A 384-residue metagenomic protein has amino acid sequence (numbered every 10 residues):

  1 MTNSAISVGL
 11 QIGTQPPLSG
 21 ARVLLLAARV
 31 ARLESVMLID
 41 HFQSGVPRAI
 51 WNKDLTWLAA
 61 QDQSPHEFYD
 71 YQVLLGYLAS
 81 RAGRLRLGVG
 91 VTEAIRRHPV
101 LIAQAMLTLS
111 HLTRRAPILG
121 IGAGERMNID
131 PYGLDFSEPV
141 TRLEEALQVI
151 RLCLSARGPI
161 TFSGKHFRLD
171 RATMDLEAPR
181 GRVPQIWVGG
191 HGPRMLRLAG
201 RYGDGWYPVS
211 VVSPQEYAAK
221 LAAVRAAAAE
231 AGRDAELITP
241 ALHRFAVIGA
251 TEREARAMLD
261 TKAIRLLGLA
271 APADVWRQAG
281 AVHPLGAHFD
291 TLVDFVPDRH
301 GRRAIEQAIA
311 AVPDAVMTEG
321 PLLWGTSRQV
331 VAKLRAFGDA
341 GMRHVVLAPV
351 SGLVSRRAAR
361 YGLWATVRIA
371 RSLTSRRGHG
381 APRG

Functional and structural regions predicted by a protein language model:
M1-L85, V183-P184, A381: N-terminal beta1-alpha1-beta2 module of alpha/beta enzyme domains
T2, R29-V30, L75-R84, M106-P117 (+3 more regions): Acidic (Asp/Glu)-rich catalytic clusters
T2, S137-L176, Q215-A336, S375-G384: An alpha-helical appendage that flanks or caps ligand/catalytic pockets
I6-I12, V36-L38, L87-V89, P117-I121 (+4 more regions): Hydrophobic faces of well-ordered beta-strands that scaffold small-molecule active sites in alpha/beta enzyme cores
V8-S19, G90-V100, R180-H191, A246-G249 (+1 more regions): Active-site mouth loops of central-metabolism enzymes
P16-A28, I102-M106, G189-L198, L259 (+1 more regions): Short, acidic/polar
L25-L26, Q72-G76, A103-L107, E144-R151 (+4 more regions): Generic structural signal for well-ordered alpha-helices, preferentially at hydrophobic/aromatic core positions
A49-N52, W57, V293-Q307, V354-R383: Short acidic, glycine/proline-enriched helix-loop-strand junctions
